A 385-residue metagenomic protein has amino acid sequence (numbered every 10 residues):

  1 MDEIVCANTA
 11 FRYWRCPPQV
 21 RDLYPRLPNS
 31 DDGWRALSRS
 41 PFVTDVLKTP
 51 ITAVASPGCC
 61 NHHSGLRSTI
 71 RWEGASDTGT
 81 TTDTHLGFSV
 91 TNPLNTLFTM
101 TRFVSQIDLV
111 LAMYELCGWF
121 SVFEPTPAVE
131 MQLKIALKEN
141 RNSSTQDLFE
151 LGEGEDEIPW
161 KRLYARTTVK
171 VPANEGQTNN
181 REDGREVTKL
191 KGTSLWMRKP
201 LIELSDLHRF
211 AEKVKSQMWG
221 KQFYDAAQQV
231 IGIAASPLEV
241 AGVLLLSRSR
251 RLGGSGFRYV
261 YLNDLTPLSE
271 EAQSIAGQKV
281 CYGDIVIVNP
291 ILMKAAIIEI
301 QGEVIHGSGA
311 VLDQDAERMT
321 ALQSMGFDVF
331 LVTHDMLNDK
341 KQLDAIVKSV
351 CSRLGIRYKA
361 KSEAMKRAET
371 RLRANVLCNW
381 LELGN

Functional and structural regions predicted by a protein language model:
M1-M218, Y358, S362, R371-N385: Short gly/ser-rich loop at a beta-strand->alpha-helix junction or flexible surface loop bordering the NTP-binding
A136, N140, L148-N385: Surface segments flanking catalytic/ligand-binding clefts of nucleic-acid enzymes
